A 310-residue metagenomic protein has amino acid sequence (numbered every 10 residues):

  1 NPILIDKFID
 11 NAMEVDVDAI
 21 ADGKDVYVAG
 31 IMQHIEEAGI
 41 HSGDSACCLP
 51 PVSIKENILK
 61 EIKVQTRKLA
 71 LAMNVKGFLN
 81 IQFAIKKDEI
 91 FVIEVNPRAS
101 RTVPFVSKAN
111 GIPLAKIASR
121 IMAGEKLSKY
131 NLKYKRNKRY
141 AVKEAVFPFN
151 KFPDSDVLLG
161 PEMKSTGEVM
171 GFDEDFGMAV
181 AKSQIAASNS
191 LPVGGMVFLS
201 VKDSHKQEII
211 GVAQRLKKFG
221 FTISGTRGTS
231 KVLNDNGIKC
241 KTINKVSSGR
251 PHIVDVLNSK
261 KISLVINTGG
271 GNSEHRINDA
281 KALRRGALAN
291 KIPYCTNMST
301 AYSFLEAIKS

Functional and structural regions predicted by a protein language model:
N1-V193: ATP-dependent carboxylate activation and anion-phosphoryl transfer catalytic cores that bind Mg-ATP to form
G39-H41, F105, N234, G249-V256 (+2 more regions): Short, charged, surface-exposed secondary-structure boundary motifs
R98, K202-S204, T268-S273: Short glycine-rich anion-binding loops that position phosphate/pyrophosphate groups of nucleotides and phosphorylated
I185-V197, L216-K217, V256-I262: Glycine-rich phosphate/diphosphate-binding loops that line cofactor/substrate pockets in enzymes
F198, G220-V232: Short internal beta-strands
G237-R250: Short hydrophobic/aromatic-enriched beta-strand-loop microsegments
N244-K245, I253-S310: Peripheral docking tails and interdomain loops at the edges of cofactor- or intermediate-handling domains
